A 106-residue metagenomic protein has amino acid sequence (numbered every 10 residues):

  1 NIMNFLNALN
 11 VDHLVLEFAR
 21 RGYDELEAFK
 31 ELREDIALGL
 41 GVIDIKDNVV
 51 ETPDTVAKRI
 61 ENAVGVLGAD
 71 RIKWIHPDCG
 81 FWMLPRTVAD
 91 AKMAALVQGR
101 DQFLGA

Functional and structural regions predicted by a protein language model:
N1-A106: Domain-level signal for soluble alpha/beta catalytic cores
